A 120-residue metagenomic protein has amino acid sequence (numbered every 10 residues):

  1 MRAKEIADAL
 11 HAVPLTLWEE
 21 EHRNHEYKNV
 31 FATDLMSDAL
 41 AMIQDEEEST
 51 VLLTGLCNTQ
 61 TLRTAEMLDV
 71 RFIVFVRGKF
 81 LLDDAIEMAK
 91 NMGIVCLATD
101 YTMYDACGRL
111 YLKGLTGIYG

Functional and structural regions predicted by a protein language model:
M1-N24: N-terminal, charge-rich interaction modules
H22-N24, F31-V51, G55-G120: Feature captures the catalytic cores and cofactor-binding loops of soluble hydro-lyases/lyases that act on carboxylate
